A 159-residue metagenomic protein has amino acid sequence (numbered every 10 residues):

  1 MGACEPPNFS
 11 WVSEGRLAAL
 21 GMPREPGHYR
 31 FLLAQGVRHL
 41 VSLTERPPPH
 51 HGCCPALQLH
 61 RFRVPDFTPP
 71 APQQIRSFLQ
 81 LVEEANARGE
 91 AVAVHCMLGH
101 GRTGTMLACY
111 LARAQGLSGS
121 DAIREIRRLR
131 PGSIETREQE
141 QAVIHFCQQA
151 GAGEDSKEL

Functional and structural regions predicted by a protein language model:
M1-V92, M106-L159: Cys-dependent protein tyrosine phosphatase-like superfamily
C96: Short cysteine clusters
G99: Conserved G/P- and acidic residue-centered "switch" motifs that form tight phosphate/ATP-binding loops in soluble
T103: Ser/Thr-glycine-rich phosphate-binding loops at phosphate-binding pockets of nucleotides, nucleotide cofactors
